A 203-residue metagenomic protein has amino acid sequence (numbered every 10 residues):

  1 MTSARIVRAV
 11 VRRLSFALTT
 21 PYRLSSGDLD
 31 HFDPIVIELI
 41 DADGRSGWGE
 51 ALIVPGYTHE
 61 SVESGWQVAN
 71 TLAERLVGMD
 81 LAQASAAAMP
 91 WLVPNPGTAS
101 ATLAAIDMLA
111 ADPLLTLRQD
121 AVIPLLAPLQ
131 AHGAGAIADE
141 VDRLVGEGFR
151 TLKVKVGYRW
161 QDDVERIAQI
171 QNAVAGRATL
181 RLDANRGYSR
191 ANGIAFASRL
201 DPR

Functional and structural regions predicted by a protein language model:
T2-L180, N185-G187, A191-I194, S198-R199: N-terminal capping/lid subdomain adjacent to the active-site entrance of alpha/beta enzymes
R203: A short, conserved beta-to-alpha structural element at the edge of catalytic cores that scaffolds binding
